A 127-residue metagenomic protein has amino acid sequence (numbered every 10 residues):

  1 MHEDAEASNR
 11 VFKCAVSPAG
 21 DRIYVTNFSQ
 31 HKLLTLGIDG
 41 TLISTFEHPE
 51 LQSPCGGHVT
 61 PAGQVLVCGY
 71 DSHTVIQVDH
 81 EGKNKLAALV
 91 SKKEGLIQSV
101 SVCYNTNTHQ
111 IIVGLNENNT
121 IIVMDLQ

Functional and structural regions predicted by a protein language model:
M1-E6, T41-E47, N84-K93: A short beta-strand motif characteristic of beta-propeller blades
E3-I23, F28-S29, P49-Q64, K93-T108: Beta-rich, blade/repeat-based domains predominating in secreted/periplasmic proteins but also intracellular
A7, F28-Q30, Y70-D71, N116-E117: Short, solvent-exposed loop/turn segments at conserved positions within beta-propeller repeat blades
V25-T26, V67-C68, V113: Residue position within the beta-strands of beta-propeller blades
H31-L33, H73-I76, N119-I121: Structural signal for beta-propeller blades
G37-T41, D79-K83, Q127: Short loop/turn segments that connect beta-strands within beta-propeller blades
P49, T60-E81: Intrinsically disordered, low-complexity segments enriched in Gly and acidic/Ser/Thr residues that form flexible
L96-Q127: Blade-level signature of beta-propeller repeat domains, shared across WD40, Kelch, NHL, RCC1 and BNR/Asp-box propellers
